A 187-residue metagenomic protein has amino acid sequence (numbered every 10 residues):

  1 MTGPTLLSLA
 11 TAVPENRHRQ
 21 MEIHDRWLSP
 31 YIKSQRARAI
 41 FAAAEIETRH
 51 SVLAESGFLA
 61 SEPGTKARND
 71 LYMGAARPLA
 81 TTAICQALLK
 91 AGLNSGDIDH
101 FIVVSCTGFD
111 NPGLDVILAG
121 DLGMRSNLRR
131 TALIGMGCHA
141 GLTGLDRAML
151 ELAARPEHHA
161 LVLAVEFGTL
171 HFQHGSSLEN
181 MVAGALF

Functional and structural regions predicted by a protein language model:
M1, G74, A80-G96, C106-F187: Acyl-thioester C-C bond-transforming condensing/cleaving domain
M1-D99: Conserved active-site "lid/cap" helical segment
